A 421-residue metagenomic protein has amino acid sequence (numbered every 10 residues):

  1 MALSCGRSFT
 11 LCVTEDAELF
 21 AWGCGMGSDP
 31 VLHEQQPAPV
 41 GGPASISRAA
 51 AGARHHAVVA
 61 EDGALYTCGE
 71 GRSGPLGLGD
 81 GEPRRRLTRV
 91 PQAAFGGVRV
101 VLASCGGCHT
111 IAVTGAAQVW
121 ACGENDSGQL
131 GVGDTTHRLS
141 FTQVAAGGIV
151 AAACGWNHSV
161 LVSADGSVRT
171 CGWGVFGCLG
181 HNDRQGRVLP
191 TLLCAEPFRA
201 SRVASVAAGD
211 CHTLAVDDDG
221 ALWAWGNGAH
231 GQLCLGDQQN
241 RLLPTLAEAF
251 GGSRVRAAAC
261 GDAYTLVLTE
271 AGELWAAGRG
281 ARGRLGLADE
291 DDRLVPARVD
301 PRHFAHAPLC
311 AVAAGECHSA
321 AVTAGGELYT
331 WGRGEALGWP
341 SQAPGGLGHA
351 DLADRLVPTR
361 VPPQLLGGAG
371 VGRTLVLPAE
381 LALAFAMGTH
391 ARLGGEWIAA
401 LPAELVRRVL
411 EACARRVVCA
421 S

Functional and structural regions predicted by a protein language model:
M1-C419: Eukaryote-biased RCC1-like beta-propeller repeat architecture
